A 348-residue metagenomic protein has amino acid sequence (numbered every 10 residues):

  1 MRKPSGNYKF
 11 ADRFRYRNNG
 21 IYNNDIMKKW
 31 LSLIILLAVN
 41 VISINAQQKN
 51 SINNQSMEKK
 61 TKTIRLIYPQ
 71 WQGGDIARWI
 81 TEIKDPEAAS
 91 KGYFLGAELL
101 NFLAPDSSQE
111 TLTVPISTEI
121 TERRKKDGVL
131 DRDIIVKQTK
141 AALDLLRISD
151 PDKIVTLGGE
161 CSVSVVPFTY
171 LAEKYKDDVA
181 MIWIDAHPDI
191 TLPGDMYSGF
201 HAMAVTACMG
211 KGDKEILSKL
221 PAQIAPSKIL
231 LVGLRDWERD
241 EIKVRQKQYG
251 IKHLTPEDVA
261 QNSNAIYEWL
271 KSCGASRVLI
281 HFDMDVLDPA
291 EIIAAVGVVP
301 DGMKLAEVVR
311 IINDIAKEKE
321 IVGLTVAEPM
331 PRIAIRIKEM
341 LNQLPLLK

Functional and structural regions predicted by a protein language model:
R2, R13-R17: Basic polycationic patches enriched in arginine
D12, Y22-M57: Bacterial Sec-dependent N-terminal signal peptides
N53-V155, P167-K176, Q248-K348: Catalytic cores of soluble, metal-dependent hydrolases
R147-S218, K228, K319-V322: Active-site histidine-anchored catalytic micro-motif
G158-S164, D236-W237, M330-R332: Gly/Ser/Thr-rich loops at beta-strand to alpha-helix junctions that form or flank small-molecule/cofactor-binding
W183-A186, M209, L231-D236, T255-E257 (+1 more regions): Short, structured patches in soluble enzyme cores that scaffold and shape functional sites
W237-V244: Short, glycine/polar-rich helix-capping loops at beta-to-alpha or helix-loop-helix junctions that flank or form
